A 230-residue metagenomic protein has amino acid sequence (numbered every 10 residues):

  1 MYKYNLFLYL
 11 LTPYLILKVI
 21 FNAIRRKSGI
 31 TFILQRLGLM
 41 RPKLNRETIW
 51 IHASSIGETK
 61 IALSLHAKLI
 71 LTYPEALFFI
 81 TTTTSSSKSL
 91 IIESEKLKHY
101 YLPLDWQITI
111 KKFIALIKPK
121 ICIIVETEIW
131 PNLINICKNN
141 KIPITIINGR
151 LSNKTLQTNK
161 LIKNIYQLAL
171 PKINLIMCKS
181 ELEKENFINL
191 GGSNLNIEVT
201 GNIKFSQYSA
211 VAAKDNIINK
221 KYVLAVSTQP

Functional and structural regions predicted by a protein language model:
M1-Y2, I162: Absolute protein N-terminus
Y2-K3, E47: Extreme N-terminal starter segment of soluble prokaryotic enzymes
K3-Y14, K18-F21: Membrane-interacting alpha-helical segments
I16, I20-R36, P42-A212, Q229: Active-site and donor-binding regions of nucleotide-sugar-utilizing enzymes
N216-K220, Q229-P230: Short, intrinsically disordered, charge-balanced linker/junction segments flanking boundaries in proteins
V226: Short hydrophobic "strand-cap" motifs at the C-terminus of beta-strands
